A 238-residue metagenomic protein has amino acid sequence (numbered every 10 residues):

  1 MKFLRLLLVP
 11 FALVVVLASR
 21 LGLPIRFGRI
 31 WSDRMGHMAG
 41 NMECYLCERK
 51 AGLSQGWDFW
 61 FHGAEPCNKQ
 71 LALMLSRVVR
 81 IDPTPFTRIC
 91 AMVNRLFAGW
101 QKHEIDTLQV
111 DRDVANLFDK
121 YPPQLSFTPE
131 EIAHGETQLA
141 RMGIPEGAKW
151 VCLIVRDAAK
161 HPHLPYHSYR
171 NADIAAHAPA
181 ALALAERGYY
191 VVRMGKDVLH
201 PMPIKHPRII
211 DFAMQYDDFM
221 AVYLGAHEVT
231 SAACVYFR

Functional and structural regions predicted by a protein language model:
M1-R238: N-terminal targeting/anchoring "stem" of glycan-biosynthesis enzymes
